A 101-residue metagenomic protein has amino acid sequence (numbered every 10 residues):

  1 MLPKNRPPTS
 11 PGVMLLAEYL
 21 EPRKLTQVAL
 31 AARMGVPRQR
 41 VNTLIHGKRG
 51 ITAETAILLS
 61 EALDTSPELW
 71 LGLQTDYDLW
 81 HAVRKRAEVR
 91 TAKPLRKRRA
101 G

Functional and structural regions predicted by a protein language model:
M1-L25, G72: A short, Lys/Arg-rich alpha-helix, primarily the initiator
L20, A31, S60: The alpha-helix within a helix-turn-helix
L25-T43: Short alpha-helical DNA-recognition segment
P37, K48, Q74-Y77: The DNA-recognition helices of helix-turn-helix-type DNA-binding domains
K48-E61: Short, basic-rich loop-to-helix N-cap that marks the start of a DNA-contacting helix
L71-G101: Short, charged recognition helix plus adjacent turn of helix-turn-helix-like nucleic-acid-binding domains
